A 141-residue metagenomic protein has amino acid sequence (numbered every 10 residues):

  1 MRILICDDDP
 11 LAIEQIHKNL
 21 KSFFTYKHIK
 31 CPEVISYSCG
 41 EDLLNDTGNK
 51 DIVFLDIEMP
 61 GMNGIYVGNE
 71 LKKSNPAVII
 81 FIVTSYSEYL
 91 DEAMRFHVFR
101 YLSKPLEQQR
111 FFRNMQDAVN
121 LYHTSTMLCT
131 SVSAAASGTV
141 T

Functional and structural regions predicted by a protein language model:
D7, D56-I57: Active-site residues of response regulator receiver
P10-I35: Two-component/phosphorelay signaling modules centered on CheY-like receiver
I35-I52: Acidic, metal-coordinating helix/loop segments flanking the phosphotransfer/catalytic sites of two-component signaling
C39, N63-V67: Acidic catalytic/metal-coordinating carboxylates
P60: The feature encodes the CheY-like receiver
K104: A Lys-centered signature of the CheY-like receiver
R113-T141: Conserved binding/recognition cores within well-folded domains
